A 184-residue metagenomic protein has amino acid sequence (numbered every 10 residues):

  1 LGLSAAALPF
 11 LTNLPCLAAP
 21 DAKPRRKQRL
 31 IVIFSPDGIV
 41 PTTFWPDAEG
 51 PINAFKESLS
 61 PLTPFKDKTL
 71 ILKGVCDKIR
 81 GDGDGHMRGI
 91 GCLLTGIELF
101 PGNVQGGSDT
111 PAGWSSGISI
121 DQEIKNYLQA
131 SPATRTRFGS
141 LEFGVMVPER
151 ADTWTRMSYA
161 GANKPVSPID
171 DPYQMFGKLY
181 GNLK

Functional and structural regions predicted by a protein language model:
L1-K184: Ligand-binding pockets and gating/stacking loops
